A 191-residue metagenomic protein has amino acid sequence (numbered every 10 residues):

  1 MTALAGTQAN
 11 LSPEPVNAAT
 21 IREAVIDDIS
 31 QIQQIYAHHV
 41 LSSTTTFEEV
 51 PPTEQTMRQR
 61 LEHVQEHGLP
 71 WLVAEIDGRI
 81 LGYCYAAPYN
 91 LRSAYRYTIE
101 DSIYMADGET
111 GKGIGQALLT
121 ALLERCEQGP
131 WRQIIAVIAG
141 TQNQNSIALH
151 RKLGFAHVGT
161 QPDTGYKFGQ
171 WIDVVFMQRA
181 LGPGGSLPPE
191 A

Functional and structural regions predicted by a protein language model:
A3, E23, P51-G108, L119-T120 (+2 more regions): Acetyl-CoA-dependent GNAT
G6, I99, L153, D163-A191: C-terminal "cap" of GNAT-fold acetyltransferases
T20-I32: A short beta-loop-alpha structural element at the N-terminal edge of CoA-dependent acyl/N-acetyltransferase catalytic
Q33-L61: Conserved GNAT-fold acetyl-CoA-binding loop/helix
Y85-P88, V137-I138, R151, A156-D173: Conserved catalytic-core motifs of GNAT/GCN5-like acyltransferases
T110, A136-S146: Conserved beta-strand-loop-alpha-helix junction that forms the acyl-donor binding cleft
G111-C126, A148-K152: Conserved acetyl-CoA-binding loop-helix of GNAT-fold acetyltransferases
C126-A139: Conserved GNAT acetyl-CoA-binding A-motif
